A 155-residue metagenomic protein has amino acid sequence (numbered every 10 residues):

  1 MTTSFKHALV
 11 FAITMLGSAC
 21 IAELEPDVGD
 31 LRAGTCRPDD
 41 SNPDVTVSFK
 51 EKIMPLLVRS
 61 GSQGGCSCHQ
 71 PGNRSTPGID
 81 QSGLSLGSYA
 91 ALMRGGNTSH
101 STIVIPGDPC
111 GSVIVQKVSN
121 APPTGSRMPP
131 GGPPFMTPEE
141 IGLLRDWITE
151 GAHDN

Functional and structural regions predicted by a protein language model:
M1-A19: Sec-dependent bacterial lipoprotein signal peptides
C20-N155: Aromatic- and Gly/Pro-enriched helix-to-coil junctions and flexible linker segments
